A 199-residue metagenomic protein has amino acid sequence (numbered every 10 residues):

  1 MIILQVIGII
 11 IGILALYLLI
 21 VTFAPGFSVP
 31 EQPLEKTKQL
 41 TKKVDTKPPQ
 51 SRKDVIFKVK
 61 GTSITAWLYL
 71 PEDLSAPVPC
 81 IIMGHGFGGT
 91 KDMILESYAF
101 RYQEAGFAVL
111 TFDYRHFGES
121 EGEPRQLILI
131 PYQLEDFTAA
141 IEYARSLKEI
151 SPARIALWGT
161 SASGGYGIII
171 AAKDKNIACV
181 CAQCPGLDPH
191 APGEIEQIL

Functional and structural regions predicted by a protein language model:
M1-K38: N-terminal membrane-anchoring alpha-helices
P33-A76: N-terminal cap/lid segment of alpha/beta-hydrolase-fold proteins
A76-G86: Short beta-strand element of the alpha/beta-hydrolase
G86-M93, V109: Serine-hydrolase catalytic-loop signature spanning alpha/beta hydrolases and amidase-signature enzymes
T90-I94, F117-P152: Catalytic nucleophile-loop/oxyanion-hole region of alpha/beta-hydrolase and closely related hydrolase-like folds
R101-E121: Conserved alpha/beta-hydrolase
A139-L199: Primarily recognizes the serine-hydrolase "nucleophile elbow" in alpha/beta-hydrolase and SGNH/GDSL folds
